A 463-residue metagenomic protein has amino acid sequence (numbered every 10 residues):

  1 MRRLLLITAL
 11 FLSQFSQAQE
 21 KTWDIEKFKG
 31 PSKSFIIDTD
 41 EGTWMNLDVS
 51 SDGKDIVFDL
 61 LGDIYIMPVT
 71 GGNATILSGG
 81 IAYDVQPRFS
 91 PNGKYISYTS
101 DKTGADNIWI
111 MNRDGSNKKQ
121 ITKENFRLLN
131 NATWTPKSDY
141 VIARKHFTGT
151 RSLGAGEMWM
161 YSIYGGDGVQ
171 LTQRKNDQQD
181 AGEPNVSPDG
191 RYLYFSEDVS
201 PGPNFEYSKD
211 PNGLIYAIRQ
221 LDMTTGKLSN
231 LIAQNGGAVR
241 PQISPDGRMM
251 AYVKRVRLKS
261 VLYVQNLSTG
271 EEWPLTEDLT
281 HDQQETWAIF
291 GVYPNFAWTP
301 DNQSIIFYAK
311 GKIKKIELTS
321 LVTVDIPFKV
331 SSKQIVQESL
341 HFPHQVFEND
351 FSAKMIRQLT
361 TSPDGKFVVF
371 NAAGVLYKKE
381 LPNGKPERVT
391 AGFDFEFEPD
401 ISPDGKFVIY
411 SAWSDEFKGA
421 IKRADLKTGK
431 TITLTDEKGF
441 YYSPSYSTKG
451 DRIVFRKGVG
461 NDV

Functional and structural regions predicted by a protein language model:
M1-E20: Bacterial Sec-dependent N-terminal signal peptides
Q19-F28: Generic start-of-chain signal for non-secretory N-termini
T22, D40-E41, D59-Y65, S78-D84 (+18 more regions): A flexible loop/linker signature enriched in serine peptidases of the S9 family
K27-M67: Mature N-terminal segment immediately following signal peptide/propeptide cleavage in secreted/periplasmic
T43-L47, P184, W287-D301, H344-T360: Signature of short aromatic-glycine-proline-rich micro-motifs recurring in repeat-based ectodomains
D48-K54, P87-Y95, A132-Y140, P184-Y192 (+5 more regions): Blade-terminus and WD-like Trp-Asp/Gly-His loop motifs, strongest in beta-propeller folds
S51-D52, V69-G72, P91, R113 (+13 more regions): Short, ordered coil/turn segments that flank beta-strands lining enzyme active or ligand-binding pockets
